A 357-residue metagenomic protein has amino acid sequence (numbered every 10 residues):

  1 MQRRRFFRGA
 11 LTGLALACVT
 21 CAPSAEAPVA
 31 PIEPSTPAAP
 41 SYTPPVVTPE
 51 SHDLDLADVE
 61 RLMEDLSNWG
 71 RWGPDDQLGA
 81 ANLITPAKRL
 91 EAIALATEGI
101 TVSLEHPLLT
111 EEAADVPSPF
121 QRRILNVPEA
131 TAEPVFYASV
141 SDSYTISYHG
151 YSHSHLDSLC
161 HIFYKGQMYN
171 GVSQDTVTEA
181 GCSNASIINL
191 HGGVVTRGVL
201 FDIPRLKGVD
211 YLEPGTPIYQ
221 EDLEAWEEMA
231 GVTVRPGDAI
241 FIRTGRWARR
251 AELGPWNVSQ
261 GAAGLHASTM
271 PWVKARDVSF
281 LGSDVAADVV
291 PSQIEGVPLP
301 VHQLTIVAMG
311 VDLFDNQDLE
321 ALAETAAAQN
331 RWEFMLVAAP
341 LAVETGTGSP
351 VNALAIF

Functional and structural regions predicted by a protein language model:
M1-L14: N-terminal secretory signal peptides and thylakoid transit peptides that target proteins across membranes
A17-T20: C-terminal motif of bacterial Sec signal peptides marking the signal peptidase cleavage site
A22-S24: Bacterial signal peptide processing site
I32-F357: Active-/binding-site microenvironments in catalytic and ligand-binding cores
